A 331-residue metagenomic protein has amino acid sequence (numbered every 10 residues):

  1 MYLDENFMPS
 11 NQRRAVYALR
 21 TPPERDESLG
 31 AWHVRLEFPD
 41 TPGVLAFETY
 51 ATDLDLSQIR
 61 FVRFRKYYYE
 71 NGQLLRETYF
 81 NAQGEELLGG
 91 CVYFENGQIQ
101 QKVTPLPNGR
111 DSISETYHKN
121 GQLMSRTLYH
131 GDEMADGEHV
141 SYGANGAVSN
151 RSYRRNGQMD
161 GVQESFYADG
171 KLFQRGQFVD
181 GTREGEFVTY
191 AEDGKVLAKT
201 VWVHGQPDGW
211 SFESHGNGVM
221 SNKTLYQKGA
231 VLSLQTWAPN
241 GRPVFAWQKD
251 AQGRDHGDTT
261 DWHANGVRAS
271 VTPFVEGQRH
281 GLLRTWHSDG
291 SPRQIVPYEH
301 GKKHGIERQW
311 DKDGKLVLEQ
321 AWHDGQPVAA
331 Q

Functional and structural regions predicted by a protein language model:
M1-Q331: Glycine/tyrosine- and acidic-biased, solvent-exposed loop/turn segments at the edges of beta-strands
